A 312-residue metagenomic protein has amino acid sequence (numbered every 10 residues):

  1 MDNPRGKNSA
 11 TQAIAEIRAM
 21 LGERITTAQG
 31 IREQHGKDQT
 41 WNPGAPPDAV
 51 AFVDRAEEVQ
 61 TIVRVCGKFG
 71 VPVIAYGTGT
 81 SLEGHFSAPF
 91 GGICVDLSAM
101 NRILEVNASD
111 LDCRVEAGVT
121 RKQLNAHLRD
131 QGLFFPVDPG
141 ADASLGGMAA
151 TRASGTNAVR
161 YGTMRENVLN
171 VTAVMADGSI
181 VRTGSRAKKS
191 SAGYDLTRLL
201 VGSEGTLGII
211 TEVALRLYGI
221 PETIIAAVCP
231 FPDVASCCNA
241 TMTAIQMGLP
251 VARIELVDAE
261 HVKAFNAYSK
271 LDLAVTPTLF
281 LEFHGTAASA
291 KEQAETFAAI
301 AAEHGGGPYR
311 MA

Functional and structural regions predicted by a protein language model:
M1-A312: Noncatalytic alpha-helical scaffold of FAD-dependent oxidoreductases
